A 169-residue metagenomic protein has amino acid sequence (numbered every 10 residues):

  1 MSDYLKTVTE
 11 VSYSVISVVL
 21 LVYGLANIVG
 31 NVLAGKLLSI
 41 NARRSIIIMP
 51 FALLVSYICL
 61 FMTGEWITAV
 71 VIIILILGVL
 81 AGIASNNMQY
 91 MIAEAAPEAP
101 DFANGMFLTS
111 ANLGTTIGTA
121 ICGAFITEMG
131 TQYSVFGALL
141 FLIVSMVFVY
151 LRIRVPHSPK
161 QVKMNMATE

Functional and structural regions predicted by a protein language model:
M1-S14: Short amphipathic helix-loop junctions that connect adjacent transmembrane helices in Major Facilitator Superfamily/SLC
Y13-L21, D101-G105: Small-residue hotspots at the loop-to-helix junctions and early N-terminal turns of transmembrane alpha-helices
L21-L25, N112-G114: Short hydrophobic/small-residue motifs within alpha-helical transmembrane segments of multi-pass transporter-like
V29-A42, I126-T127: Helix-to-loop junctions at the C-terminal end of transmembrane segments in multipass secondary transporters
R43-M88: C-terminal transmembrane helical hairpin of 12-TM major facilitator-type secondary transporters
G82-A95, L108: Intracellular helix-loop hinge segments at the cytoplasmic ends of transmembrane helices in 12-TM rocker-switch-type
E94-T131, G137-A138: A late C-terminal transmembrane helix in Major Facilitator Superfamily
L139-E169: Multi-pass alpha-helical transporter architecture, strongest for 12-TM Major Facilitator/SLC carriers used
